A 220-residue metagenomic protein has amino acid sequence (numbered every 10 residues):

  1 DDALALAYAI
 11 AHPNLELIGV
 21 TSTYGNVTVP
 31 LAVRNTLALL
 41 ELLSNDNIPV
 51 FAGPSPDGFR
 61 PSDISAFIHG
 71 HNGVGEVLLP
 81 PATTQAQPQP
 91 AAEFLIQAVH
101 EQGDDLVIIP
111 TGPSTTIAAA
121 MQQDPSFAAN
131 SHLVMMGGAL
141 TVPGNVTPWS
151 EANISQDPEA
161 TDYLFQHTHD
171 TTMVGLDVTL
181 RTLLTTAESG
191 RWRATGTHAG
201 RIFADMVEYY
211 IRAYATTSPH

Functional and structural regions predicted by a protein language model:
D1-H220: N-terminal acidic, glycine/proline-rich low-complexity segments
